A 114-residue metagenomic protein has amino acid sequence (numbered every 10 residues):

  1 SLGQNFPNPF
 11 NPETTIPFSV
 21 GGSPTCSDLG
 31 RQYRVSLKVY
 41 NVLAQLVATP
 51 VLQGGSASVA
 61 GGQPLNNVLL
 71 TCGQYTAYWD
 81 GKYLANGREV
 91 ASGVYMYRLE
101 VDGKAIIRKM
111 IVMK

Functional and structural regions predicted by a protein language model:
S1-F6, F10-L43, T49-Q53, A85: Glycine-centered coil/turn sites that cap beta-strands in beta-rich domains
E13-T15, Q74-T76, A105-I107: Intrinsic-disorder/low-complexity, polar/charged segments enriched in Ser/Thr/Lys/Arg/Asp/Glu/Gln
T15, R34, T76, A91-M96: Short, conserved beta-strand segments of beta-strand-rich sandwich/propeller modules, principally
S36, Y78, K109: Conserved beta-strand and immediately adjacent loop positions that scaffold enzyme active sites
N41, Y83, V101-G103: Surface-exposed loop/turn motifs at beta-strand-loop junctions within extracellular Ig-like and Fibronectin type III
A48-L70: Solvent-exposed serine/threonine-rich low-complexity stretches and specific carbohydrate-binding patches
Q63-A91: Signal that preferentially marks extracellular ectodomain short beta-strand elements of beta-sandwich modules
R88-K114: C-terminal tail/sorting-segment detector
